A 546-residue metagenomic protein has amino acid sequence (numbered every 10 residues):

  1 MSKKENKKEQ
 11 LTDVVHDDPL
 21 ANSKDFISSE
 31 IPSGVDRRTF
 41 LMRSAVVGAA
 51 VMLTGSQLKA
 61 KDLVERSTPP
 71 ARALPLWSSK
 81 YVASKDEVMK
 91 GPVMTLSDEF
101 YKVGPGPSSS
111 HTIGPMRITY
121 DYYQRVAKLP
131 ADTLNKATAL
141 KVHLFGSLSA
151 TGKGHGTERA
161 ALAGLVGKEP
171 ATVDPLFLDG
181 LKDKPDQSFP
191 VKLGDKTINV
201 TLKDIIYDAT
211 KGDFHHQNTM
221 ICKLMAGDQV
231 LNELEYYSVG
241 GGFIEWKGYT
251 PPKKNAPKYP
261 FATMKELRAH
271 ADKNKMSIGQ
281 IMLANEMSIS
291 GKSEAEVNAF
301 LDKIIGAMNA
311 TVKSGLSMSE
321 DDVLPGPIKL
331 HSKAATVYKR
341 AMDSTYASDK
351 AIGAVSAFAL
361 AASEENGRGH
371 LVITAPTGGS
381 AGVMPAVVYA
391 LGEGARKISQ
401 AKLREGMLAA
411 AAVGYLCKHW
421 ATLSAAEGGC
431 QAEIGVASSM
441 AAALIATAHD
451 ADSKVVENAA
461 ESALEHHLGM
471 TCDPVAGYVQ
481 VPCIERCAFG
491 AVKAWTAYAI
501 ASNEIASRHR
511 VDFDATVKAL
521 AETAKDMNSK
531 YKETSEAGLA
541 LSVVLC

Functional and structural regions predicted by a protein language model:
M1-V35, T39, K61-P70: N-terminal secretory signal peptides
I27-G34, G55-G91: C-terminal segment of N-terminal export signals and the immediately downstream linker at the start of the mature
T39-K61: N-terminal export signals
Y101-T119, G369-V387, C430-S438: Conserved phosphate/anionic-ligand binding catalytic regions in large, soluble enzymes, centered on
S110-A127, P385-K397, A442-D450: Alpha-helical support elements that line or immediately flank enzyme active sites and cofactor-binding pockets
P170-D343: C-terminal regulatory domains involved in ligand/effector binding and gene-expression control
A295-K397, K402-Y415, H419-A425, G429 (+1 more regions): Accessory "access/gating" subregions that flank catalytic or transport cores
K397-I398, A409, L416-A488, A501-H509: Hydrophobic alpha-helical bundle architecture
